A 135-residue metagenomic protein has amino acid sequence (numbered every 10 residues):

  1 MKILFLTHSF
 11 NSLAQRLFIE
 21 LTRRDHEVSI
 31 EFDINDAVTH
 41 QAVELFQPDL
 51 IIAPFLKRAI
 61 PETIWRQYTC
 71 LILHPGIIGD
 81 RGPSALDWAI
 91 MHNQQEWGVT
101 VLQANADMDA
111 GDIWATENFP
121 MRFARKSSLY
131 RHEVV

Functional and structural regions predicted by a protein language model:
M1-E20: N-terminal beta1-alpha1 ligand-phosphate binding loop
K2-L4, L56-V135: Donor/substrate-binding cores of folate-linked one-carbon enzymes
L4-F5, S29-I30, I51, I72: Short catalytic-loop micro-motif centered on adjacent basic/acidic residues
L6-F10, D33-I34, P54-F55: Structural motif
L13-Q15, T39-H40, A59-E62: Short, well-ordered alpha-helical microsegments
R24-V38: A short beta-strand-loop structural module common to alpha/beta enzyme folds
D25, Q47, Y68-T69: Residue-level detector of structured alpha->beta connecting loops
V43-A59: Short, structured active-site "lid" loops
